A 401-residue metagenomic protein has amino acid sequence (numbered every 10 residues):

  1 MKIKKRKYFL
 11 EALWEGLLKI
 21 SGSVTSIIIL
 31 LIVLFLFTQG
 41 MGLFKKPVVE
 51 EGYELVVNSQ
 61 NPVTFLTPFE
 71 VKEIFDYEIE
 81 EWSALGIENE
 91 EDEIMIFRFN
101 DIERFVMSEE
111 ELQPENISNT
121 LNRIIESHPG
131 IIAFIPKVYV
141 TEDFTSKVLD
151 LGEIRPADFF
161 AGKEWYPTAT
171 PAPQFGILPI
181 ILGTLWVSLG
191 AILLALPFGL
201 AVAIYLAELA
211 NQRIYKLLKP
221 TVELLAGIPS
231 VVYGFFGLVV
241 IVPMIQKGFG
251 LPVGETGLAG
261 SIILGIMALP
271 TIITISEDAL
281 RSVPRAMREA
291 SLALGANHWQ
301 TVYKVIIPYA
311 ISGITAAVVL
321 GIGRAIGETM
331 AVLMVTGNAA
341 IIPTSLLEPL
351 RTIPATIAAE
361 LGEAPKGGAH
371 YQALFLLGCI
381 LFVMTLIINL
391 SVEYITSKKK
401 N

Functional and structural regions predicted by a protein language model:
K2-G16, M41-E51, P68-E70, E78-E80 (+3 more regions): Periplasmic/extracellular loop-to-transmembrane helix junction in inner-membrane transport proteins
Y8-A12, Q39-K46, R155-F175, Y233-M267 (+1 more regions): Membrane-interfacial helix termini and adjacent extracytoplasmic/periplasmic loops of multi-pass transporters
W14-G16, F198-G237: Cytoplasmic-entry segments and transmembrane alpha-helices of multi-pass inner-membrane transporters
K46-A161, A169: Flexible loop/hinge segments at secondary-structure junctions
I275, P284, H298-M334: Transmembrane alpha-helices
E277, R281, R285, G362-N401: C-terminal transmembrane helix and the adjacent membrane-cytosol boundary/short C-terminal tail of inner/organellar
L333-F382: Interhelical loop and adjacent transmembrane-helix boundary motif in polytopic membrane transport permeases
